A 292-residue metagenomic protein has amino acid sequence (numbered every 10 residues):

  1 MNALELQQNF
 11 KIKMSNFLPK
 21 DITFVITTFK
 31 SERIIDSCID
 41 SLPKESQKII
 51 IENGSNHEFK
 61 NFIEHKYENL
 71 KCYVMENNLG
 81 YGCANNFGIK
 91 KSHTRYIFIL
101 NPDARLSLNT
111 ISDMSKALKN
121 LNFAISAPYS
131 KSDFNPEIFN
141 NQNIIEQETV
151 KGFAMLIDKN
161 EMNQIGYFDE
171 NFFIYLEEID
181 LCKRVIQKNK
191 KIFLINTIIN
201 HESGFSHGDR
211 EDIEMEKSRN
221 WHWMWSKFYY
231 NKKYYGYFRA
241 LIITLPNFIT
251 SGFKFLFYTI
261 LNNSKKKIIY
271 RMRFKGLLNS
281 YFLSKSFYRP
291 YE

Functional and structural regions predicted by a protein language model:
M1-D40: N-proximal low-complexity "stem/linker" segments adjacent to membrane-targeting elements
S41, E52-N61: A conserved acidic beta->alpha catalytic loop
V74-S92: Glycine-rich, basic loop-to-helix element that forms the pyrophosphate-binding segment of sugar-nucleotide handling
I97: Short aromatic/hydrophobic "clamp" motif used to bind/position activated sugar donors
A104-F139: Conserved donor NDP-sugar-binding/catalytic core segment of glycosyltransferases
A154-I157, E161-G166, N171-I198: A short, conserved alpha-helix in the catalytic core of glycosyltransferases
I195-E214, K227: Active-site donor/metal-binding and catalytic loop motifs of nucleotide-sugar-dependent glycosylation enzymes
S218-S226, Y237-E292: Non-catalytic, C-terminal membrane-associated alpha-helical segments of glycosyltransferases
